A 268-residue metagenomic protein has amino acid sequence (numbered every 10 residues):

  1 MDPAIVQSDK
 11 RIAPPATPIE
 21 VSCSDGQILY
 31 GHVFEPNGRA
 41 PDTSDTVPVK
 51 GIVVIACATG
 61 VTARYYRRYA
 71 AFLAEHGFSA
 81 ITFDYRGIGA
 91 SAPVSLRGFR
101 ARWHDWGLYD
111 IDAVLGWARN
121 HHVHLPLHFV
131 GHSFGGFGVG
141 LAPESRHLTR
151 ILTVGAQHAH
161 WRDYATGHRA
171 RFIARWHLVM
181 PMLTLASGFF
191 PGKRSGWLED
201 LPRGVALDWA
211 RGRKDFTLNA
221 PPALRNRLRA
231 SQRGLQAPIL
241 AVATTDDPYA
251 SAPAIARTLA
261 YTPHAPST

Functional and structural regions predicted by a protein language model:
D2-G38: N-terminal cap/lid segment of alpha/beta-hydrolase-fold proteins
K50, I55-V61: Active-site glycine-rich loops that stabilize anionic/oxyanionic intermediates across multiple enzyme folds
A63-S95: Conserved alpha/beta-hydrolase
R100-H121: Alpha/beta-hydrolase active-site loop
V130-T217: Alpha/beta-hydrolase-fold enzymes
L235, A241-A243: Short beta-strand/loop motif that positions the catalytic acidic residue of the alpha/beta-hydrolase fold
A237, A250-Y261: Short alpha-helix in the alpha/beta-hydrolase fold that links the catalytic acid
A260-T268: Catalytic histidine neighborhood in serine/cysteine hydrolases with alpha/beta-hydrolase-type architecture
